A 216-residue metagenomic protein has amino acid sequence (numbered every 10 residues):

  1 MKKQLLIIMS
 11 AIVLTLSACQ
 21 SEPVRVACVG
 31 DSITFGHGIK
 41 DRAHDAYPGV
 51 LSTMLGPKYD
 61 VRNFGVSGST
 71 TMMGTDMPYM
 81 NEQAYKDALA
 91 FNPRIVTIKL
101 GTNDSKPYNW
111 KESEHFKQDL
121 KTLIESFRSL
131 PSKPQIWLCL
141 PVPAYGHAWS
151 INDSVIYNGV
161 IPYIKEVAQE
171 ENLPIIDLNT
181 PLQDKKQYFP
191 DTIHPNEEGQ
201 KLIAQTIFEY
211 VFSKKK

Functional and structural regions predicted by a protein language model:
M1-V29, I33-A43, G49-K58, L89-R94 (+5 more regions): N-terminal secretory targeting modules
T15, R62, W137: Conserved Rossmann-like nucleotide-binding pocket used by diverse enzymes that bind dinucleotide cofactors
P23-A27, I33-Q118: Conserved SGNH/GDSL esterase-like catalytic core that processes O-acyl groups on lipids and polysaccharides
T53, Y79-K216: Alpha-helical cap/lid subdomain in secreted, periplasmic, or secretory-pathway luminal O-acyl-processing enzymes
